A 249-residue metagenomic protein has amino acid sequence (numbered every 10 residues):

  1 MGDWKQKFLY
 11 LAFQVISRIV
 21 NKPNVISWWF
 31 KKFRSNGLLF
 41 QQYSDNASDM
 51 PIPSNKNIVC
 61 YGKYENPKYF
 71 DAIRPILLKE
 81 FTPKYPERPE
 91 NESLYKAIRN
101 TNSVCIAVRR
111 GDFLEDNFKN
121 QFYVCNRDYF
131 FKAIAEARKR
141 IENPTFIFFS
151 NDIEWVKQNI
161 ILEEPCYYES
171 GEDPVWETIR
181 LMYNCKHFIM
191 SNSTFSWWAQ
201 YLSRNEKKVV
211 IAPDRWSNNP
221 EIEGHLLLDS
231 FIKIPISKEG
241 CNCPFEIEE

Functional and structural regions predicted by a protein language model:
M1-I141, E239-E249: Secretory-pathway luminal glycosyltransferase catalytic domains
G37-L38, T178, H225-L227: Acidic/proline-rich low-complexity IDRs
M50-P51, N159-I161, G224-L226: Short, conserved catalytic or adaptor-binding loops enriched in Gly and charged residues
P75-L77, Q121, C185, N205-K207 (+1 more regions): General N-terminal targeting signals
F131, A135-P220: Donor-binding and catalytic core of enzymes assembling or modifying cell-surface/extracellular glycoconjugates
W198-E249: Nucleotide-sugar donor-binding patch of glycosyltransferase catalytic domains
